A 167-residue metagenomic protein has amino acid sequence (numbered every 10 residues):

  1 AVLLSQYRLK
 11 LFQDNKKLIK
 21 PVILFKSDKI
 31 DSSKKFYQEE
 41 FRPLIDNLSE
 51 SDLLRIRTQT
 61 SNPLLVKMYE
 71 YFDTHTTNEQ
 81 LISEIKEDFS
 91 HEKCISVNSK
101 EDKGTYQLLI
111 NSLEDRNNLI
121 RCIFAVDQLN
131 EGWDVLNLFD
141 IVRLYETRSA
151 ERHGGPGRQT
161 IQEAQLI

Functional and structural regions predicted by a protein language model:
V2-I123, R158-Q159: Conserved C-terminal RecA-like helicase domain
C122-G157, Q162-I167: A short beta-strand element within the Helicase C-terminal
